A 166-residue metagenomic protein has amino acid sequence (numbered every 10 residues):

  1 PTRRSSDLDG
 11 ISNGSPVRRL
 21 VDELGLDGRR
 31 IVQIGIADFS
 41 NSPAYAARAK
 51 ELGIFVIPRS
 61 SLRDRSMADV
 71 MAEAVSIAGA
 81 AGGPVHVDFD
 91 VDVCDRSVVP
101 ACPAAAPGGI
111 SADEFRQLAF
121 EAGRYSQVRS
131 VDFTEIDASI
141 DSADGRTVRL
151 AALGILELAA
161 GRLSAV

Functional and structural regions predicted by a protein language model:
R3-V166: Conserved alpha-helical scaffold segments that buttress catalytic/binding sites
